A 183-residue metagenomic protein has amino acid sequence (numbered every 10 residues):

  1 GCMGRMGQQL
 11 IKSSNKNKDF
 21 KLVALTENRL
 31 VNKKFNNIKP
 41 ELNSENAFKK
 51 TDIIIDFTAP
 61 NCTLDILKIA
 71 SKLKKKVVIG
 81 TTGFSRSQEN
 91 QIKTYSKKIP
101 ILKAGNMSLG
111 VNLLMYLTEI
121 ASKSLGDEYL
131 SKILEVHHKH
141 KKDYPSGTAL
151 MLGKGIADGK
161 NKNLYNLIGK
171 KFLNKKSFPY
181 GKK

Functional and structural regions predicted by a protein language model:
G1, T26-E27, T81: Short beta-strand/turn micro-motifs composed of small residues that flank or help shape donor/cofactor-binding pockets
C2, T58: NAD(P)H cofactor-binding loop motif with strongest signal on the N-terminal glycine-rich segment
R5-E45, D127-K183: C-terminal substrate-binding/catalytic lobe of Rossmann-fold NAD(P)-dependent oxidoreductases
A47-I55, S71-V77: Short acidic/histidine-rich motifs immediately flanking catalytic phosphotransfer sites in two-component signaling
I55, T81-T82, N106, K141: Glycine- and other small-residue-rich loops at beta-strand/loop junctions that grip anionic moieties
N61-L73, G80-K103, L109-S122: Rossmann-fold NAD(P)-binding glycine/threonine-rich loop
V78, I101-N106, I133-K139: Short glycine-rich or small-residue beta-strand-to-loop segments that form or flank ligand, phosphate, metal/Fe-S
